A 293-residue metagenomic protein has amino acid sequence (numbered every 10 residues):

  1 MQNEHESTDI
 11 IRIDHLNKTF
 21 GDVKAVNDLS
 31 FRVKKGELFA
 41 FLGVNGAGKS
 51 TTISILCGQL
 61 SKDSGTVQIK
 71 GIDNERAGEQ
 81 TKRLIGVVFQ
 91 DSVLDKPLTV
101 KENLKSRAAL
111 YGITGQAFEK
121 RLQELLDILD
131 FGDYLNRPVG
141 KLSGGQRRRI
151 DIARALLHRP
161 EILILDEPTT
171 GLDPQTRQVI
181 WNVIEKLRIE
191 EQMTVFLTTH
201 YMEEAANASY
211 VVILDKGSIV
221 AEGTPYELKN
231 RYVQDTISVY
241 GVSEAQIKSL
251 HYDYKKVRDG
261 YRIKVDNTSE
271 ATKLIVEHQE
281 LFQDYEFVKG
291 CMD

Functional and structural regions predicted by a protein language model:
G65-D73, Q80-T81: Conserved ABC transporter NBD signature motif
K105, A109, Q116-Y134: Conserved ABC ATPase "signature" region
P138-L142: Conserved ABC ATPase signature
R159: Conserved catalytic motifs of ABC-family nucleotide-binding domains
L163-D166: Catalytic Walker B motif of ABC-type/P-loop ATPase nucleotide-binding domains
N182-D266: ABC transporter nucleotide-binding domain
